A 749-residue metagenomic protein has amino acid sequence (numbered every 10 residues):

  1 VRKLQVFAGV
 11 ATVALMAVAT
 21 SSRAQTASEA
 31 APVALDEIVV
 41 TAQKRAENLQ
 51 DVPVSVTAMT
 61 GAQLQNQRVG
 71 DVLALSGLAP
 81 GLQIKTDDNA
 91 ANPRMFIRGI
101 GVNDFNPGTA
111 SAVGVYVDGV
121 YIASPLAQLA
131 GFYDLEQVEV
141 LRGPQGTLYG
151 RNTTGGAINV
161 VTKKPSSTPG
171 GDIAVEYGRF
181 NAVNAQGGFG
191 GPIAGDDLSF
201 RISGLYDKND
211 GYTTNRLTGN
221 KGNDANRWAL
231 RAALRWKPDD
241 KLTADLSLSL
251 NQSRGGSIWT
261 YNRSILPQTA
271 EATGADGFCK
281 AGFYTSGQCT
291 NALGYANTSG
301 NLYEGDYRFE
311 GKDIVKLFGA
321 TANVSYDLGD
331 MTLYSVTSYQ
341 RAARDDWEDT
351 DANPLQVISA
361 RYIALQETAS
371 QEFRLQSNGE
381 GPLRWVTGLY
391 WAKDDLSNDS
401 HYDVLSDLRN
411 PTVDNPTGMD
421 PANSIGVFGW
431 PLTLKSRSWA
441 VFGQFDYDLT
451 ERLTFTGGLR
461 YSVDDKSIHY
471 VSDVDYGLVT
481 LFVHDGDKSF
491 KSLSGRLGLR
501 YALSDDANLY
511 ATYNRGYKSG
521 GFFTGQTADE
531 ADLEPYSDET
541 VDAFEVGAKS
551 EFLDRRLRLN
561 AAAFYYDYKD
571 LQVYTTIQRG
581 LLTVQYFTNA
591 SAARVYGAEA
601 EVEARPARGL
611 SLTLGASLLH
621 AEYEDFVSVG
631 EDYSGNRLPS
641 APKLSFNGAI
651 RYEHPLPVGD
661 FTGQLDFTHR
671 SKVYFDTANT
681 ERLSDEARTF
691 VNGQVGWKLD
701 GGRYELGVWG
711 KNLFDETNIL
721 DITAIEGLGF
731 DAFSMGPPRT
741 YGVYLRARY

Functional and structural regions predicted by a protein language model:
V1-Q67, L73-A79, D240-K241, A320 (+4 more regions): N-terminal Sec signal peptide and the immediately downstream disordered periplasmic leader that contains the TonB box
V33-T168, V546: Acidic, small-polar-rich N-terminal luminal/periplasmic segments of exported/outer-membrane proteins
A110-A112, S124, Y133-E136, R142 (+8 more regions): Outer-membrane beta-barrel translocator/receptor signature
N159, S166-T168, E176, G188-Y284 (+4 more regions): Periplasmic-side early beta-strands and strand-to-turn transitions of outer-membrane beta-barrels
T321-L328, T332-E348, A502, N508-K518 (+3 more regions): Membrane-embedded beta-barrel scaffold of Gram-negative outer-membrane proteins
A360-S377, D420-A422, F428, L434 (+7 more regions): Outer membrane beta-barrel strand-and-loop segments of large Gram-negative receptors, especially TonB-dependent
N378, R384-V386, F455, Y565-D567 (+2 more regions): Gram-negative outer-membrane beta-barrel transporters
D567, P657, T668-D676, W697-Y749: C-terminal beta-signal and adjacent terminal beta-strands/loops of Gram-negative outer-membrane beta-barrel proteins
